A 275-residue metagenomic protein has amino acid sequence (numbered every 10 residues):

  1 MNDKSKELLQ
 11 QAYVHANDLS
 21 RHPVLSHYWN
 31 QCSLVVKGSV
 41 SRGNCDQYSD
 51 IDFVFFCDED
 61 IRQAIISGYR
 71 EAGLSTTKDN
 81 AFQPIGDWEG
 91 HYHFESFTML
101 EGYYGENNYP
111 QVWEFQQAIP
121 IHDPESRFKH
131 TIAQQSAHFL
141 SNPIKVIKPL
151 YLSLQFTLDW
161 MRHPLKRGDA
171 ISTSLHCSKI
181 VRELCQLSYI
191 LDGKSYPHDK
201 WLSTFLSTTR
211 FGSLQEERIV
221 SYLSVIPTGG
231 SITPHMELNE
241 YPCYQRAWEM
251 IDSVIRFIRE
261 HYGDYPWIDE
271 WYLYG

Functional and structural regions predicted by a protein language model:
M1, H22, G38, I119-R127 (+2 more regions): Short N-terminal helix-initiation segments at or just after the protein's N-terminus
M1-L34: Helical scaffold of the NTase/Pol beta-like nucleotidyltransferase catalytic core
N2-Q11, E71-G168: Conserved NTP/Mg2+-binding pocket subregion across the NTase superfamily
Q10-D18, F56, K148-P149, E183: A broad, low-specificity signal for short, low-complexity segments enriched in glycine/proline and polar/charged
A16-S26, Y69, G73-T77, V254 (+1 more regions): Hydrophobic, Leu/Ile/Phe/Ala-enriched alpha-helical segments that form helix-helix packing faces
S26, G38-V40, F156: Generic hydrophobic alpha-helical membrane-segment signal
S33-L74, D79-T98: Catalytic metal-binding acidic patch
Q134-G275: Conserved nucleotidyltransferase catalytic core and NTase-mimicking acidic/glycine-rich helix/loop elements in nucleic
